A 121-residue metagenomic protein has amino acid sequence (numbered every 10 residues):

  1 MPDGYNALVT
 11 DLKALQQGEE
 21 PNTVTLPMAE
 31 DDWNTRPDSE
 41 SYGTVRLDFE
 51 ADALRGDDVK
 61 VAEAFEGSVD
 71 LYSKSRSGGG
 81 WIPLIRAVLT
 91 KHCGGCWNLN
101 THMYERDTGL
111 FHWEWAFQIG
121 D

Functional and structural regions predicted by a protein language model:
M1-R55, S77, W81, D107: Small/polar-rich, solvent-exposed N-terminal microdomains that initiate assembly or binding
V45-F49, V61, F65, C93 (+1 more regions): Alpha-helical context
V59-A64, L84-A87: Short intrinsically disordered coil segments
V61-S75, G109-D121: Oligomerization/assembly interface segments of phage tail-like spikes and tubes
L71-R86: Charged low-complexity stretches with an acidic bias
I82-D121: Acidic-leaning, charged glycine-interspersed low-complexity segments
